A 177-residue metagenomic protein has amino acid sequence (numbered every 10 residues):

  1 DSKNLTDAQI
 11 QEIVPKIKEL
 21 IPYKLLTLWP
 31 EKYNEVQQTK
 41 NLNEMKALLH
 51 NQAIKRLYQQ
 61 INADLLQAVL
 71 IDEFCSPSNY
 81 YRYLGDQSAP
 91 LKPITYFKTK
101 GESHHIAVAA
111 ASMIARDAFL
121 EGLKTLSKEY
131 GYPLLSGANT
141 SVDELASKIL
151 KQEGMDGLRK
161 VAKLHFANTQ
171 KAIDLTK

Functional and structural regions predicted by a protein language model:
D1-K177: RNase H-like, Mg2+-dependent phosphodiesterase core, and more generally RNA phosphate-backbone-engaging helix-loop
